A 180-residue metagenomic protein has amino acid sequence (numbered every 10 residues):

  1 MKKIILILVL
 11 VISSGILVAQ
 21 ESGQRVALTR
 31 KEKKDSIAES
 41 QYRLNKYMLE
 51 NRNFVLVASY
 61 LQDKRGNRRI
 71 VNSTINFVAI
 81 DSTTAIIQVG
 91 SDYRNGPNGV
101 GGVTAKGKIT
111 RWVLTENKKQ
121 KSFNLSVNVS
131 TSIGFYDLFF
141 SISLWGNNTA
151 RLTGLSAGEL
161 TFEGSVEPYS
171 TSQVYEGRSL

Functional and structural regions predicted by a protein language model:
M1-V26: Bacterial Sec-dependent N-terminal signal peptides
V9-V11, K46, R68, I75 (+3 more regions): Generic marker of residues within folded, mature protein domains
S13, E21, G99-V100, A105 (+3 more regions): Intrinsically disordered, low-complexity segments enriched in small/polar residues
G23-G96, E163, Q173-R178: N-terminal secretory signal peptides
K33-S36, L56-A58, K64-N67, D92-Y93 (+4 more regions): A short linear-motif detector with a strong N-terminal bias
V71-N72, V103-K108, E167: Amphipathic hydrophobic-ligand
V78-S122: Mature extracytoplasmic domains of secretory-pathway proteins
R111-L180: Helix-rich interaction surfaces within compact, conserved domain-sized segments that mediate assembly or partner
